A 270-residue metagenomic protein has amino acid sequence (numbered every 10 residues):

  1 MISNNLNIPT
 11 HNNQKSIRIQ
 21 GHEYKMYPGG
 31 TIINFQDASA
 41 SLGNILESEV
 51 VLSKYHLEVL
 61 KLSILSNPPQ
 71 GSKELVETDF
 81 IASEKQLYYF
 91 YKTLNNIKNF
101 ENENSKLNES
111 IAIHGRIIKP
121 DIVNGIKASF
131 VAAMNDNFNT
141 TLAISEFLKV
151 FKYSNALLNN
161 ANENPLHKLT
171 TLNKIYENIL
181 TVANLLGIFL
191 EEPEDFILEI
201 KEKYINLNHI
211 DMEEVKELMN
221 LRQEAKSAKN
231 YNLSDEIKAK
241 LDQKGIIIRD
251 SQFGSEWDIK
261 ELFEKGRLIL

Functional and structural regions predicted by a protein language model:
M1-G43, I248: Active-site and channel-lining beta-strand-loop segments that bind or position nucleotide-derived/phosphorylated
G30, D37-L270: Structural preference for alpha-helix termini/caps and helix-kink/transition segments
